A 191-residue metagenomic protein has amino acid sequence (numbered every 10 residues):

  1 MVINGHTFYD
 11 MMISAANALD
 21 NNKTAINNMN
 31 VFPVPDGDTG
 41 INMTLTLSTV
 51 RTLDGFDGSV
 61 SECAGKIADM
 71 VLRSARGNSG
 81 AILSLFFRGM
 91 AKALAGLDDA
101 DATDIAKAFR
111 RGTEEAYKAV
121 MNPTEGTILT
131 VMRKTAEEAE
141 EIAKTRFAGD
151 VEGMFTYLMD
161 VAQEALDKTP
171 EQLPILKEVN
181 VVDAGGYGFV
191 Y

Functional and structural regions predicted by a protein language model:
M1-Y191: N-terminal loops that bind phosphate or other acidic moieties and the adjacent beta-alpha structural core
